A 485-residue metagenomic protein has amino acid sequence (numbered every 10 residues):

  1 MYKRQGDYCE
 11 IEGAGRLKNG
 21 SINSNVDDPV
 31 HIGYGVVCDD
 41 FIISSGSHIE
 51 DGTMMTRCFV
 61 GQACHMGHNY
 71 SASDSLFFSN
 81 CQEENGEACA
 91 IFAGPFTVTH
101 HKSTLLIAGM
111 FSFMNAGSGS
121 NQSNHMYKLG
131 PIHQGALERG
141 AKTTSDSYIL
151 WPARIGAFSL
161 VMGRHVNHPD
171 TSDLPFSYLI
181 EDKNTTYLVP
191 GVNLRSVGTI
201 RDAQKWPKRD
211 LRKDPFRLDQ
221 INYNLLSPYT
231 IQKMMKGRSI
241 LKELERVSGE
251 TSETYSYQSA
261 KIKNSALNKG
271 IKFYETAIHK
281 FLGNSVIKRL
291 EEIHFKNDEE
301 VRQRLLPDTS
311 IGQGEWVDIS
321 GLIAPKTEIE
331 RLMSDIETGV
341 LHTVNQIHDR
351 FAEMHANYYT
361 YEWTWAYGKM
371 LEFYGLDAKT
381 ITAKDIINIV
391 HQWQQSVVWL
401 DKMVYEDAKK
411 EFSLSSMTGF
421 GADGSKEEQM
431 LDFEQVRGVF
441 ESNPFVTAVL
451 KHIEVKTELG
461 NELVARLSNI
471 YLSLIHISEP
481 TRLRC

Functional and structural regions predicted by a protein language model:
Y2-Q5, S473-C485: Residue-level detector of conserved catalytic or cofactor/ligand-binding positions in enzyme active sites
Y8: Conserved short loop/turn motifs at secondary-structure junctions
I11-E12, R466: Intrinsically disordered, low-complexity segments enriched in small residues
E12-G15, N19-R57, G61-G249: Glycine-rich hexapeptide-repeat left-handed beta-helix
D182-L474: Long, compositionally biased intrinsically disordered regions
